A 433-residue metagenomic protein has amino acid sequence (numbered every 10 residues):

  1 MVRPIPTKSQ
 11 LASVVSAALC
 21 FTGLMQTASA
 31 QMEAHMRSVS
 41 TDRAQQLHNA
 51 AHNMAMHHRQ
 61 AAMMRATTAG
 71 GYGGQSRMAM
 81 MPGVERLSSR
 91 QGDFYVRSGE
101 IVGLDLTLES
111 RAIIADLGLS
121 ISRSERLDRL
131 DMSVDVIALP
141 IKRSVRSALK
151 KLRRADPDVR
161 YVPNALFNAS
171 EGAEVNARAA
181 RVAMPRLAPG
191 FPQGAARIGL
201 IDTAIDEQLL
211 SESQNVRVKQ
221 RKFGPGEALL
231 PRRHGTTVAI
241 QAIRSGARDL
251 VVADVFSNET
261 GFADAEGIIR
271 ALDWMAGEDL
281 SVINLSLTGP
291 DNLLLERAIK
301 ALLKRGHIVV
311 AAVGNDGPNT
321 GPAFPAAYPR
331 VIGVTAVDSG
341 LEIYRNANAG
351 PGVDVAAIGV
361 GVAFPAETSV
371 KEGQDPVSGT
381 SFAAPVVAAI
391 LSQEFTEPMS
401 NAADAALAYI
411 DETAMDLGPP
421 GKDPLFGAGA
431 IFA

Functional and structural regions predicted by a protein language model:
S13-G23: Bacterial N-terminal signal peptides
L24-A30: Sec/Tat signal peptide C-region and signal peptidase I cleavage site
E33-H57, G71, A79-R97, I101-G103 (+1 more regions): Autoinhibitory propeptides
R86-Q91, L280-L287, L293, A298 (+4 more regions): C-terminal subdomain of the subtilisin-like protease fold in secreted/lumenal serine endopeptidases
M184-G226, P231-R232: Acidic-leg catalytic submotif of subtilisin-like serine proteases
A188-Q193, I240-R244, F262-I283, L293-V309 (+4 more regions): Mature extracellular/periplasmic domains of secretome proteins
L200-A204, A323-T396, S400, L407: Extracellular S/T/G-rich loop segment that most often corresponds to the catalytic His/Ser-adjacent loop
R221-P290, A414-P420: Subtilisin-like peptidase catalytic core
